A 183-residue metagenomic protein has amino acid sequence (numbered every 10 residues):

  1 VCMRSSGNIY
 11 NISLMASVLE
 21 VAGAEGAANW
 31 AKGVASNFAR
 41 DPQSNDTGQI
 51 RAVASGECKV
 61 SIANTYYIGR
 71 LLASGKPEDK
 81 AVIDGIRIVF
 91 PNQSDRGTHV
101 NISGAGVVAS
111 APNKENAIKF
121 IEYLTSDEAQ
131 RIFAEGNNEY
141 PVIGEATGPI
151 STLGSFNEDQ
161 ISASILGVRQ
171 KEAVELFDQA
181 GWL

Functional and structural regions predicted by a protein language model:
V1-G7, Y123-A146: Periplasmic-binding protein-like
C2-S6, Y10-S13, S17-P91: Ligand-binding pocket segment of bilobal, Venus flytrap-like solute-binding proteins
M3, G106-A109, I161-A163: Active-site rim elements
N8-I9, E25, S44-T47, I62 (+3 more regions): Soluble non-cytosolic domains of exported or imported proteins
M15, V100-N113, I132: A bilobed periplasmic-binding-protein/Venus flytrap-type ligand-binding module shared by bacterial periplasmic
K32, T47, R51, S55 (+4 more regions): Solvent-exposed, polar/charged alpha-helical surfaces in well-ordered, non-transmembrane soluble domains, broadly
P77-H99, V108-S110, E145: Short beta-strand->loop
T147-L183: Extracellular/periplasmic bilobal clamshell ligand-binding domains
